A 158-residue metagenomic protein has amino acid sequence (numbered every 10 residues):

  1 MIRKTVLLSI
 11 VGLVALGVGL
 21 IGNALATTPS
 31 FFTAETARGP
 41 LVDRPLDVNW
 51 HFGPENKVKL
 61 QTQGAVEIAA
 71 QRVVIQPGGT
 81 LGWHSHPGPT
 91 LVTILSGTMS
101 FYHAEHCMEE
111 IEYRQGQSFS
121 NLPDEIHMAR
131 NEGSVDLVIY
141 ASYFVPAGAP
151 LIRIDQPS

Functional and structural regions predicted by a protein language model:
I2-T5, G17-E67, I111-E112, I154-S158: A short, N-terminal "cap"/entry segment at the start of jelly-roll beta-barrel domains of the cupin/DSBH fold
Q63-V66, T80-L91: A short beta-loop-beta micro-motif enriched in histidine and acidic residues
I75, H106-D124: Short acidic-glycine-tyrosine-enriched beta hairpin
H86-H106, Q115-Q117: Glycine- and acidic-residue-biased ligand/ion/polar-headgroup-sensing regions
A129-E132: Asparagine-centered strand-capping/turn motif at beta-strand->loop junctions
S134-P150: A short hydrophobic beta-strand segment most commonly corresponding to one strand of the jelly-roll/cupin
